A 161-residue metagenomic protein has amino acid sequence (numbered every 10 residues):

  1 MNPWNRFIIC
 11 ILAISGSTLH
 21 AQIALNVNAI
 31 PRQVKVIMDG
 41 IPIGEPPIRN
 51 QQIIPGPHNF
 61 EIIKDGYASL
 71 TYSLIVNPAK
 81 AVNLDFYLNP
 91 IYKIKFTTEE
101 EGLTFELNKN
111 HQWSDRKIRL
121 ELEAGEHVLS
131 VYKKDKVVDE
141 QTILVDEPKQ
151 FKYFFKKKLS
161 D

Functional and structural regions predicted by a protein language model:
M1-W4, I23: N-terminal hydrophobic targeting signals that begin at the initiator methionine
W4-S15: Sec-dependent N-terminal signal peptides
L19-D161: Short loop/turn and low-complexity linker motifs enriched in small/turn-promoting residues
